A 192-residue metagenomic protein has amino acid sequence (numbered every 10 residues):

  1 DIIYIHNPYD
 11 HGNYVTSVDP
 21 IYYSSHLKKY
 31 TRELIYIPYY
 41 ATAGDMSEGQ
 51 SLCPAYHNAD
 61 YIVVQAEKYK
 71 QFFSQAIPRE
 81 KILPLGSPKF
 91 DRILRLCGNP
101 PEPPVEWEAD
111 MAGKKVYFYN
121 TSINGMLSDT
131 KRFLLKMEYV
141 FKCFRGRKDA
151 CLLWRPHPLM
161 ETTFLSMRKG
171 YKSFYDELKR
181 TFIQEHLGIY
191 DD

Functional and structural regions predicted by a protein language model:
D1-L94: Active-site and donor-binding regions of nucleotide-sugar-utilizing enzymes
N7-N13, G44, N124, R147 (+3 more regions): Short secondary-structure junctions and interdomain/linker hinges
P20-H26, S173-L187: Short mixed-charge
K28-Y30, A76-P78, M111, G146 (+1 more regions): Short, structurally constrained coil/turn elements that cap an alpha-helix or connect an alpha-helix to the following
K81-L83, C151, Q184-G188: Conserved beta-strand segments of alpha/beta enzyme cores
P88-K179: Conserved catalytic-core segment of nucleotide-activated headgroup transferases in glycan assembly
Y190-D192: A donor-sugar binding/catalytic signature common to diverse glycosyltransferases and related nucleotide-sugar
